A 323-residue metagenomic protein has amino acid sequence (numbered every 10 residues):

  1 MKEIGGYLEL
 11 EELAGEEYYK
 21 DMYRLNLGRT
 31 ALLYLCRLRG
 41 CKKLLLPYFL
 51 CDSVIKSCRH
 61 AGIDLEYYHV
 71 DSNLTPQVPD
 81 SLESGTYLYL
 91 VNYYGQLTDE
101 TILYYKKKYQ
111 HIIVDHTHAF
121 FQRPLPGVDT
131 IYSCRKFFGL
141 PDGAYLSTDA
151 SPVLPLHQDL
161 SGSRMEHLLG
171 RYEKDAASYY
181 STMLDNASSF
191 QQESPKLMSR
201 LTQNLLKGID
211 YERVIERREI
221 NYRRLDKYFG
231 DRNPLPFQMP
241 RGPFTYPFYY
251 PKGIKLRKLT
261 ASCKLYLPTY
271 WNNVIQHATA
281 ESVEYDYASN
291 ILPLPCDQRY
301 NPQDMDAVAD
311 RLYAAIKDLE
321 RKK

Functional and structural regions predicted by a protein language model:
I4-M22, T30-K107, H111, A119: PLP-dependent aminotransferase-like
V78-S81, K252-L259, Y300-D306: Short, conserved charged micro-motifs
G127-L169: Active-site PLP attachment segment
S151-L201: Active-site C-terminal subdomain of aminotransferase-like
G170, F237-F244, F248-Y249, G253-I291 (+1 more regions): Conserved PLP cofactor-binding pocket of PLP-dependent enzymes
L197-D226, L235-Y249: Conserved glycine-rich beta-strand-loop-beta hairpin in the small C-terminal domain of fold type I
I291-Q303: Proline-centric
